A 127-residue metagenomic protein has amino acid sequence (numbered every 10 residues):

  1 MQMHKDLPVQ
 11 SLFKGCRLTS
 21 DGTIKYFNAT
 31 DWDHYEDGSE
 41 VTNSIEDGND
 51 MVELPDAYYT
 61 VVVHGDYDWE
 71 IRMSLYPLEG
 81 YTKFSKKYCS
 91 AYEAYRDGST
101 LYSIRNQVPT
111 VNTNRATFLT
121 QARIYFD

Functional and structural regions predicted by a protein language model:
M1-T60, V108-D127: Conserved hydrophobic ligand-interaction patch in extracellular adhesion modules
D37, Y67-D68: Long, low-complexity, polar/charged, intrinsically disordered or flexibly structured peripheral segments
V41-G48, E70-D127: Short aromatic-cysteine micro-motif
T60-G65, R96-T100: Short, solvent-exposed loop/turn elements at domain surfaces
